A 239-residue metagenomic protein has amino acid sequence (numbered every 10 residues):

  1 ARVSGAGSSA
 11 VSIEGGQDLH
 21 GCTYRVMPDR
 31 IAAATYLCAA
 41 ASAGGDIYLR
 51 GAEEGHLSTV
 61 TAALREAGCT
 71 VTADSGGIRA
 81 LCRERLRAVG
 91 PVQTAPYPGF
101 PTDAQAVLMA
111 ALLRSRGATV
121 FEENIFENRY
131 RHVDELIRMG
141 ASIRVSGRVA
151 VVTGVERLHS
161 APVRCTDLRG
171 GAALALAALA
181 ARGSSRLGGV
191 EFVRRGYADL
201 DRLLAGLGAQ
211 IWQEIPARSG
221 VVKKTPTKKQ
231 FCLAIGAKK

Functional and structural regions predicted by a protein language model:
A1-K239: Short, structured segments at the rim of ligand-binding sites
